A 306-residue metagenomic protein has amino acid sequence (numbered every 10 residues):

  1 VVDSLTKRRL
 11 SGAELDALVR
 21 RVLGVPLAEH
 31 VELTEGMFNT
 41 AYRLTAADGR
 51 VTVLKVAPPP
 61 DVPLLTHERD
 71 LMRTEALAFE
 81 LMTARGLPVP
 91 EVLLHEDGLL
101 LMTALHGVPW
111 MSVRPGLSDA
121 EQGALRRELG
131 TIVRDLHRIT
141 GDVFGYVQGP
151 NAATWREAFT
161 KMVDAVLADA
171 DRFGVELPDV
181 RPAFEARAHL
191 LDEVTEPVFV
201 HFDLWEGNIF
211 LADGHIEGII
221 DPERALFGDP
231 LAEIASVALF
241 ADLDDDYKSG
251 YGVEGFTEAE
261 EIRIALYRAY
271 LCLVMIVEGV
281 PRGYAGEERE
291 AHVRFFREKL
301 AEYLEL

Functional and structural regions predicted by a protein language model:
V2-R9, L15, V19, L23-L27 (+3 more regions): Phosphate/pyrophosphate-binding loops and the adjoining catalytic core of nucleotide-dependent enzymes
D3-K7, P60-D70, A285-A291: Short, flexible/disordered intra-domain loops and linkers
L10-P26, H106, E121-R127, T131-H201 (+4 more regions): An alpha-helical support segment within catalytic cores of ATP-dependent transferases
G12-A13, A76, D245: Short, surface-exposed alpha-helical segments at coil->helix boundaries
G24, G86, R138, D203 (+2 more regions): Alpha-helix termination/capping residues and helix-transition junctions
V31-T160, D169-D171: ATP-binding pocket architecture of kinase catalytic cores
L33, R127, D164-F173, E193-T195 (+1 more regions): Helix-rich C-terminal or lid/interface subdomains of diverse kinases
T40-T45, V53-L54, V92, G98 (+2 more regions): Active-site acidic catalytic loop and adjacent metal/ATP-binding pocket of ATP-dependent phosphoryl transfer enzymes
